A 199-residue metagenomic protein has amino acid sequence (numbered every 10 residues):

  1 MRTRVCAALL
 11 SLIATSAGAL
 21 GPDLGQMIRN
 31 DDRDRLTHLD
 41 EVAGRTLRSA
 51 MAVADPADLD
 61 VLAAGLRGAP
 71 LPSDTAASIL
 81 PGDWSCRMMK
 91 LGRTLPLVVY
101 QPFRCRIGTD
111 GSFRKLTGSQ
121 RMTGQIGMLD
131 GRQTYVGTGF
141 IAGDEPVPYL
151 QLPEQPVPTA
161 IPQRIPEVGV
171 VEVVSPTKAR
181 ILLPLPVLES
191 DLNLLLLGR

Functional and structural regions predicted by a protein language model:
M1-A7: Bacterial N-terminal signal peptides that target proteins for export
A14-S16: N-terminal signal peptide c-region/cleavage motif recognized by signal peptidases
A19-I79: Amphipathic/hydrophobic helical signal segments and adjacent flexible N-terminal regions that mediate secretion
A54-T117, T159-I161: Short, solvent-exposed loop/hinge segments that bridge or flank secondary-structure elements
M89-V99, S112-V174, G198-R199: Contiguous, well-ordered beta-strand patches that form the walls/edges of small beta-barrel/beta-sandwich domains
A179-E189: Short, exposed beta-strand-loop hairpins at the edges of beta-sheets in extracellular/periplasmic proteins
S190-G198: Short, low-complexity, Pro/Ser/Thr/Gly-rich segments in the mature regions of secreted, periplasmic
